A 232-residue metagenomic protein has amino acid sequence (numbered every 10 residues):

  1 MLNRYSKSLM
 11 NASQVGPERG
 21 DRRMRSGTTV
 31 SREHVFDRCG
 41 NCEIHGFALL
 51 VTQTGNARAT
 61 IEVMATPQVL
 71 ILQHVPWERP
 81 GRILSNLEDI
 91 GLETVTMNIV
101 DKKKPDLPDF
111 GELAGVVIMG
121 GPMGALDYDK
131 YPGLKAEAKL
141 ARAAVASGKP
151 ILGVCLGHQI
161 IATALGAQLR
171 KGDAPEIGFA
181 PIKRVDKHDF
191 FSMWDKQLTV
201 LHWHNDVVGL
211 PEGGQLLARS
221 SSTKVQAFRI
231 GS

Functional and structural regions predicted by a protein language model:
N3-S13, R19, R23-S26, S31-R32: Low-acidity, Ser/Thr- and Arg-rich intrinsically disordered low-complexity segments
A12, T28-T29, A48, T52-T60: Ala/Thr-enriched low-complexity intrinsically disordered regions
D21, T52, N56-K149: N-terminal beta1-alpha1 cap of cysteine-dependent amidohydrolase-like domains
V35-R38, I44-T52: Targeting/processing segments of secretory and organellar proteins
A144-Q168: Catalytic nucleophile loop
L165-S232: Pocket-forming structural segment of enzyme catalytic cores
